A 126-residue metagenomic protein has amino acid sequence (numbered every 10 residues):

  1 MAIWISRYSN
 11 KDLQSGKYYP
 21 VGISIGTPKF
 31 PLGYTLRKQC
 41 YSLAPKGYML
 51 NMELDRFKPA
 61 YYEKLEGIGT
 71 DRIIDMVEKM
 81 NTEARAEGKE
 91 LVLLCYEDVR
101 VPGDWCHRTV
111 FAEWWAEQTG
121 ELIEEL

Functional and structural regions predicted by a protein language model:
M1-L126: Residues lining hydrophobic/aromatic ligand-binding pockets adjacent to catalytic sites
